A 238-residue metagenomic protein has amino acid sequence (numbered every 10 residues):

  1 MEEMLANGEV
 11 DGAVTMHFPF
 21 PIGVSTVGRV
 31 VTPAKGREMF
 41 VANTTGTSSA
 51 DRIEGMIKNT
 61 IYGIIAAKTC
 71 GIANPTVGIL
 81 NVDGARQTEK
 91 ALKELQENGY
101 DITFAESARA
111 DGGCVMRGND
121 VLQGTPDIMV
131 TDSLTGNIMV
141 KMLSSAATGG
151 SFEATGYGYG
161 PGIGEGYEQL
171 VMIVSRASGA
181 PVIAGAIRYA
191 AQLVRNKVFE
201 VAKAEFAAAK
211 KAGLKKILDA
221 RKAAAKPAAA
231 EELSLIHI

Functional and structural regions predicted by a protein language model:
M1-E38: N-terminal glycine-rich phosphate/adenylate-binding segment common to multiple enzyme folds
M1-E9, S49-R52, A110-Q123, T155-G158: Glycine-rich oxoanion-binding loops at beta->alpha junctions
G12-T26, T88-E89, N137-V140, Y167-E168 (+1 more regions): Short glycine/serine/threonine-rich phosphate/pyrophosphate-binding segments that cradle anionic phosphate groups
A34-A42, Q123-K215: Glycine-rich phosphate/nucleotide-binding loop
A34-S48, A73-T76: Acidic/polar active-site rim loop that often engages polyanionic ligands
I53-A108: Glycine-rich phosphate/diphosphate-binding loop of Rossmann-like nucleotide-binding domains
T88-T148: Active-site rim loops that border cofactor/substrate pockets in soluble metabolic enzymes
I236-I238: Conserved small/polar residues in nucleotide/adenosyl-binding loops
